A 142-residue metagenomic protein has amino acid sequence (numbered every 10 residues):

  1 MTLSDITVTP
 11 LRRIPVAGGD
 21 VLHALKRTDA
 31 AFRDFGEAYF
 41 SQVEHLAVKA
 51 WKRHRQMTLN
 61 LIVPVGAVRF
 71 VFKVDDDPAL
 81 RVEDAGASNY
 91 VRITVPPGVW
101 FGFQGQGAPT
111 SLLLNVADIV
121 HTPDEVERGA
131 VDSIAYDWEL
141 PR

Functional and structural regions predicted by a protein language model:
M1-R92, Q106-R142: Non-catalytic, conserved peripheral segments adjacent to functional cores
F101: Glycine-centered loop/turn positions within well-structured domains that cap or flank conserved ligand/cofactor-binding
